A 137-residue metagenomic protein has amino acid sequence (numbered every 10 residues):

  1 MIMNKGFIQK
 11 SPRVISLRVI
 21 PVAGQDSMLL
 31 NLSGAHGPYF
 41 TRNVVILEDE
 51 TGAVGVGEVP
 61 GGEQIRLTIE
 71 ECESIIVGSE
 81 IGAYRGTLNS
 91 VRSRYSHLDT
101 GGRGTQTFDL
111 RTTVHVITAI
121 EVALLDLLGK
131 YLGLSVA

Functional and structural regions predicted by a protein language model:
I2-V56, P60: Structured beta-strand/loop patches that form or line metal/cofactor-binding pockets in enzymes
E48-Y131, S135: Metal- or metallocofactor-binding catalytic centers and their adjacent structured scaffolds across diverse enzyme
